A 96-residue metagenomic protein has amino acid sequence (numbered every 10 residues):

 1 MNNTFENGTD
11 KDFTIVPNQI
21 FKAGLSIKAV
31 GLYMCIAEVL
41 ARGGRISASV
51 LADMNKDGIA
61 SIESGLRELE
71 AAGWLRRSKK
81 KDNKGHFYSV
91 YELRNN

Functional and structural regions predicted by a protein language model:
M1-D10: N-terminal leader segment of winged-helix/HTH proteins
M1-N2, L32, N95: Intrinsic-disorder/low-complexity regions
T9-A23: Short, Lys/Arg-enriched N-terminal segment that forms or immediately precedes the first helix of a structured domain
K11-D12, A29, Y33-C35: Hydrophobic, proline/glycine-rich low-complexity stretches
Q19-A29, A37-R94: Winged helix-turn-helix DNA-binding recognition segment
